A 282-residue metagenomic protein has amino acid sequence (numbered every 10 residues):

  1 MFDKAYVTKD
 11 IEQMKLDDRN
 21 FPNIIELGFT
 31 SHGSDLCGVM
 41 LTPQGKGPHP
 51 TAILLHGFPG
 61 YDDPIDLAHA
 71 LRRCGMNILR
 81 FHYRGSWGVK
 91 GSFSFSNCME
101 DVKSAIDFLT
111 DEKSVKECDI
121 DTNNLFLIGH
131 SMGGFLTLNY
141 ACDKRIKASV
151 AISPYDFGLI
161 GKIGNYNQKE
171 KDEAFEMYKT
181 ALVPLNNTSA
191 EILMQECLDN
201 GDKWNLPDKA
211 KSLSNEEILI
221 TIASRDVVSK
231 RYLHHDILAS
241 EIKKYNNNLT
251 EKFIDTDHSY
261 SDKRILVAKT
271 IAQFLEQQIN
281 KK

Functional and structural regions predicted by a protein language model:
F2-K46: N-terminal cap/lid segment of alpha/beta-hydrolase-fold proteins
P48-G57: Short beta-strand element of the alpha/beta-hydrolase
G57-H69, Y232: The serine-hydrolase catalytic nucleophile loop
A68-K90: Conserved alpha/beta-hydrolase
F93-D119: Alpha/beta-hydrolase active-site loop
V115-S131: Alpha/beta-hydrolase fold nucleophile elbow
G134-K144: Short glycine-enriched nucleophile-adjacent loop and the immediately C-terminal alpha-helix near the catalytic center
I146-A148, S153-N247, K252-D262, V267-A268 (+1 more regions): The alpha/beta-hydrolase serine catalytic core
